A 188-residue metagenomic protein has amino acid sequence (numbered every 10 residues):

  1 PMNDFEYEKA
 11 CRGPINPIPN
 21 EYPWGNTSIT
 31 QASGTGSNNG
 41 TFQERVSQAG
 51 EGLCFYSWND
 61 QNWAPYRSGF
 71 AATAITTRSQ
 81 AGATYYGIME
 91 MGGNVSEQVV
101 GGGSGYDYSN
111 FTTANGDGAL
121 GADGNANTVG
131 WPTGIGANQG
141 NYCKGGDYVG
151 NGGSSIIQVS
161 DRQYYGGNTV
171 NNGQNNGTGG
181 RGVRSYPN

Functional and structural regions predicted by a protein language model:
P1-V129: Functional-site microenvironments in short loops/helix caps that host divalent-cation chemistry
A74-T77, G82-T84, N115-N188: Disulfide-stabilized, aromatic/cysteine-rich ligand-recognition loop
